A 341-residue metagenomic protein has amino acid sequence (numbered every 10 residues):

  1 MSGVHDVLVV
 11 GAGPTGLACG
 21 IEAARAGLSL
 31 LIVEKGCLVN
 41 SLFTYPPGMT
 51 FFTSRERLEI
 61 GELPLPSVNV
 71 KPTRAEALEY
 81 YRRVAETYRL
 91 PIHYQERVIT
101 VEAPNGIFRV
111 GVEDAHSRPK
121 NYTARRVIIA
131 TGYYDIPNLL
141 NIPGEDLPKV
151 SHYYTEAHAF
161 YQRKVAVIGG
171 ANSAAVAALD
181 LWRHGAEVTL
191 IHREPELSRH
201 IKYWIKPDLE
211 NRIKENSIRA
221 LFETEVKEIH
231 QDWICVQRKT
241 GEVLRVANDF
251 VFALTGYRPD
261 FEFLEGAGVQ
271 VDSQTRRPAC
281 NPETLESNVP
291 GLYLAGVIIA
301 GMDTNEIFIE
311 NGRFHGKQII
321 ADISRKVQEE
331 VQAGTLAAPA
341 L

Functional and structural regions predicted by a protein language model:
M1-V10, R25, N40, T44 (+5 more regions): FAD-binding core/adjacent interface of flavoenzyme oxidoreductases
S2-H5, V9-K35, Y153-S198, E283-V331: Rossmann-like dinucleotide/flavin-binding elements
H5, A12-L90, A175-W204, D272-Q274: Beta1-alpha1 glycine-rich phosphate/pyrophosphate-binding loop at the start of Rossmann-like nucleotide-binding domains
C19, L42, A103, N138-L140 (+4 more regions): Short glycine-/acidic-enriched loop or helix-start segments at secondary-structure transitions that form or flank
A23, Y45-M49, I107, N141-E145 (+5 more regions): Short, glycine/charged-enriched secondary-structure capping and boundary segments
E79, N211, F314-Q318: A non-catalytic, amphipathic alpha-helix used as a structural packing/dimerization or gating element in enzyme scaffolds
T87-D114, N121-A124, R183-T275, V331-L341: A Rossmann-like FAD-binding core segment of flavoenzymes
